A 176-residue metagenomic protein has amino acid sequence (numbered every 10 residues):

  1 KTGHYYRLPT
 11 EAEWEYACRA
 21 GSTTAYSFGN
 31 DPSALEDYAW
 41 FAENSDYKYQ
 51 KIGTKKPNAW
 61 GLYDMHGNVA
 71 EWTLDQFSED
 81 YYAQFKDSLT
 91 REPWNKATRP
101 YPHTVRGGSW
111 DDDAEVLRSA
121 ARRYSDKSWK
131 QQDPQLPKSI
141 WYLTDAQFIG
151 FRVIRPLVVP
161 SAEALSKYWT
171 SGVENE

Functional and structural regions predicted by a protein language model:
K1-E36, W72, A164, Y168: Short, well-ordered surface patches within globular domains
G3-Y5, A39-H66, W94-R99: Short, well-ordered junction/capping motifs at the entry into regular secondary structure
L8, K51, D64, T104 (+1 more regions): Short aromatic/basic micro-patch
S22-T23, S45-K48, V69-E176: Surface-exposed recognition segments
D31, E43, K55, L74-F77: Histidine- and/or cysteine-centered catalytic micro-motif in compact active-site loops
